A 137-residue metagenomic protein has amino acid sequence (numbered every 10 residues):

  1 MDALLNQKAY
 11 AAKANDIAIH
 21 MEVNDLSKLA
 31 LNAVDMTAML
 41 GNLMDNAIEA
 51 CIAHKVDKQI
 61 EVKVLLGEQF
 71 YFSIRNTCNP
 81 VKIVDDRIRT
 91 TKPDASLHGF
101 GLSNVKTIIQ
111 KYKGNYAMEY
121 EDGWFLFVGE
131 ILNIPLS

Functional and structural regions predicted by a protein language model:
M1-N15: Short beta-to-alpha transition helix within the HATPase_c
I19-L40: Conserved short strand/loop->alpha-helix "switch" segment adjacent to the catalytic nucleotide/phosphoryl-transfer site
A33-V56: Conserved ATP-binding N-box helix of the HATPase_c
D57-E68: Short beta-strand/loop element within the Bergerat-fold HATPase_c
F70-G99: Glycine-rich/acidic phosphate-handling loop/turn and adjacent ATP-lid/helix of nucleotide-binding kinase/ATPase domains
P80, E121-V128, I134: Glycine-rich nucleotide-binding loop
K113-G123: Glycine-rich ATP-binding loops of the HATPase_c
